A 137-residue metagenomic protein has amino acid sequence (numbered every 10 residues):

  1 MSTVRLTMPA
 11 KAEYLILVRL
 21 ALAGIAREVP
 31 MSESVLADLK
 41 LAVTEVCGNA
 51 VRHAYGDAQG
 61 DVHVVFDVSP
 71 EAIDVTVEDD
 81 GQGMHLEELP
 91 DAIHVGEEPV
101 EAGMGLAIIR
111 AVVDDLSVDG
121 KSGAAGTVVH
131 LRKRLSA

Functional and structural regions predicted by a protein language model:
M1-D38: Bergerat-fold GHKL ATPase/HATPase_c domain
M1-T7, R110-A137: Flexible, glycine-/charge-rich segments associated with ATP-binding catalytic modules
G24, E28, R52, D115-V118: Conserved amphipathic alpha-helical interaction elements at protein-protein interfaces in regulatory, energy-coupling
E33-A58: Conserved ATP-binding N-box helix of the HATPase_c
D61-E71: Short beta-strand/loop element within the Bergerat-fold HATPase_c
D74-A102: Glycine-rich/acidic phosphate-handling loop/turn and adjacent ATP-lid/helix of nucleotide-binding kinase/ATPase domains
E98-V113: Glycine-rich phosphate-binding loop
